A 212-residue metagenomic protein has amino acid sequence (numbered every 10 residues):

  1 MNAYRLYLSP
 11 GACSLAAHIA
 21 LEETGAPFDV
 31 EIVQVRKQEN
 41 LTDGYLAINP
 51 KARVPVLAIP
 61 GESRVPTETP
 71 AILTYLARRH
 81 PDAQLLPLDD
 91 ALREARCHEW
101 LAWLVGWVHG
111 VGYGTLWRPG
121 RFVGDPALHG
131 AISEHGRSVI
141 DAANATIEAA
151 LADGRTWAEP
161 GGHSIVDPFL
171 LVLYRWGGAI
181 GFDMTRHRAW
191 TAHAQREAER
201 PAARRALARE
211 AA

Functional and structural regions predicted by a protein language model:
M1-G130: GST-like domain detector, emphasizing the conserved glutathione-binding G-site in the N-terminal thioredoxin-like
I32, T42-D43, D82-A83, G154-R155 (+3 more regions): Generic secondary-structure boundary/loop-capping signal
K51, R79, D153-G154, R200: Structured helix-beta-strand junction loops
A71, A189, A202: Residue-level recognition of oxygen-bearing side chains
R96-E99, A192, R205: Short, solvent-exposed alpha-helical surface patches in well-structured domains
L104-E199: GST-like fold's C-terminal all-alpha helical module
R209-E210: Exported/periplasmic ABC-transporter solute-binding proteins
